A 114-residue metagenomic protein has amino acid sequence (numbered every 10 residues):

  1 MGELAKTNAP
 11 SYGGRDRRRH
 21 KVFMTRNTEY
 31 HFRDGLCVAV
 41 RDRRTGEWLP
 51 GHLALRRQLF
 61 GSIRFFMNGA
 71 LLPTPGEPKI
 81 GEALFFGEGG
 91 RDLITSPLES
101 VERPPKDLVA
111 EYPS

Functional and structural regions predicted by a protein language model:
G2-A9: Charged, amphipathic alpha-helical segments
N8, L36-A39, R44-G46: An extracellular/secretory-lumen and virion-surface interaction module
P10-G14: Surface-exposed ligand/attachment interfaces on beta-rich extracellular proteins
R15-V22: Short, hydrophobic/aromatic-rich segments at coil-to-beta transitions
K21, C37-R41, G81-F85: Short polybasic amphipathic segments
M24-C37: Short, solvent-exposed loop/hinge segments that bridge or flank secondary-structure elements
G46-S114: Low-complexity intrinsically disordered segments
